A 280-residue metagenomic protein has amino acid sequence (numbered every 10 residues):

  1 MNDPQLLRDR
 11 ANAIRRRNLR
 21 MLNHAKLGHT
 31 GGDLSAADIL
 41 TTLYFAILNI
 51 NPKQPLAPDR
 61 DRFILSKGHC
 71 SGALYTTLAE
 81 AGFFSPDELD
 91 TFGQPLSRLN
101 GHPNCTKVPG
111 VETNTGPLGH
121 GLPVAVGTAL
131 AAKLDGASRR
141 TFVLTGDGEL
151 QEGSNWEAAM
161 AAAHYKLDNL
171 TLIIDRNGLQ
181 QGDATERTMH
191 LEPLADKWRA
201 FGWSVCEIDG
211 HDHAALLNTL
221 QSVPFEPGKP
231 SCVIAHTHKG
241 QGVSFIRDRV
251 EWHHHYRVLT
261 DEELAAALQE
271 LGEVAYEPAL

Functional and structural regions predicted by a protein language model:
L6, N18-M21, D33-H164: Cofactor-binding active-site loop characterized by glycine-rich and histidine/acidic residues
R10-L27, D175-N177: N-terminal capping segment at the start of a domain
L27-T30, L89, C232, P278-L280: Flexible, glycine/charged-enriched surface loops at secondary-structure junctions
H29, H69, H102-P103, H120 (+3 more regions): Histidine-centered active-site/metal-ligand motif
H69-C70, L74, N177-G178, D212 (+1 more regions): Glycine-rich beta-alpha junction loops
Y75-T77, N104, S154-W156, G182-E186 (+2 more regions): Short acidic, glycine/serine/threonine-rich loops at helix termini
G110, N114-P117, L122-F225: Thiamine diphosphate
H213, N218-L280: Glycine/aspartate-rich loop-and-adjacent alpha/beta segment that forms the canonical ThDP
